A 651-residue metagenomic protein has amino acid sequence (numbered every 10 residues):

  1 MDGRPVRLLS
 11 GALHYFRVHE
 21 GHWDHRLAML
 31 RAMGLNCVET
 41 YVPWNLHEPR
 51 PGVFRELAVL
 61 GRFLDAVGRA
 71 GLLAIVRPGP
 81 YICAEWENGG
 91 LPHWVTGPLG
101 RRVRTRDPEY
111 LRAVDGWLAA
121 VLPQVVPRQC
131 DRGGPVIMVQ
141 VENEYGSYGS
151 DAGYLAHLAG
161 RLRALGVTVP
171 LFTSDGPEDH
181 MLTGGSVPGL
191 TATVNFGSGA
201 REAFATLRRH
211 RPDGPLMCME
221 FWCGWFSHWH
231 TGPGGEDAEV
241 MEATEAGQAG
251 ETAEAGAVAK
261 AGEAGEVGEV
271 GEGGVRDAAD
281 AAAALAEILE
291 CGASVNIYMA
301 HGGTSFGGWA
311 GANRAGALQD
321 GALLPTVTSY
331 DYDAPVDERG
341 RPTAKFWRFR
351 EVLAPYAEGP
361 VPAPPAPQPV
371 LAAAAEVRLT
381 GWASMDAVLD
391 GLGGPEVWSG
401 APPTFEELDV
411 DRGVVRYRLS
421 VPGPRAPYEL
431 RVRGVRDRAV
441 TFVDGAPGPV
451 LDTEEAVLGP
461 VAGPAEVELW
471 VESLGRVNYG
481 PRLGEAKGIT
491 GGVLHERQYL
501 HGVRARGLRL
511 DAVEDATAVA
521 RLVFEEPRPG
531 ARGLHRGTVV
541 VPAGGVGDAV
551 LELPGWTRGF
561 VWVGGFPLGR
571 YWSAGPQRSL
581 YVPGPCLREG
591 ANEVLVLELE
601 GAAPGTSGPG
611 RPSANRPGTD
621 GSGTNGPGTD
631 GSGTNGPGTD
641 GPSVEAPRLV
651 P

Functional and structural regions predicted by a protein language model:
M1-C37: N-terminal carbohydrate-binding accessory modules
L8-H19, V42-L60, T96-D115, Q140-A152 (+5 more regions): The substrate-binding groove and active-site-proximal loops of carbohydrate-active enzymes, especially glycoside
W23-E87, A159-A164: Aromatic-lined substrate-binding rim segments of carbohydrate-active enzymes
P51-A58, R69, P80-R104, L155 (+2 more regions): Aromatic- and acidic-residue-enriched segments that line the glycan-binding/catalytic groove of carbohydrate-active
G68, N195-E242, G271-D337, R341-R348 (+1 more regions): Catalytic-core region of carbohydrate-active enzymes that cleave or remodel glycosidic bonds
E109-V187: Active-site neighborhood of glycoside hydrolase catalytic domains
P427-F442, V540-V563, Y571-W572, V594-L597: Aromatic-lined ligand-binding clefts that engage carbohydrates, nucleic acids, or primary amines
S473-R506, G601-G610, G636-P651: Glycine/proline-rich low-complexity spacer/linker segments in large multi-domain proteins
